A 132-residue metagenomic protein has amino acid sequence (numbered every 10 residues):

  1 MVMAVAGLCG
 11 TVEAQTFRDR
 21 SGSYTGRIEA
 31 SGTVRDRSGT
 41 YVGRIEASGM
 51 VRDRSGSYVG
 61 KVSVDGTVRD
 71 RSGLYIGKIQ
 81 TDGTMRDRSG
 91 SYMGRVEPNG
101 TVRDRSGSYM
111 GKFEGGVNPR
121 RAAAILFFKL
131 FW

Functional and structural regions predicted by a protein language model:
V2-V12: C-terminal segment of classical bacterial N-terminal signal peptides
V12-W132: Intrinsically disordered, low-complexity proline/glycine-rich segments
